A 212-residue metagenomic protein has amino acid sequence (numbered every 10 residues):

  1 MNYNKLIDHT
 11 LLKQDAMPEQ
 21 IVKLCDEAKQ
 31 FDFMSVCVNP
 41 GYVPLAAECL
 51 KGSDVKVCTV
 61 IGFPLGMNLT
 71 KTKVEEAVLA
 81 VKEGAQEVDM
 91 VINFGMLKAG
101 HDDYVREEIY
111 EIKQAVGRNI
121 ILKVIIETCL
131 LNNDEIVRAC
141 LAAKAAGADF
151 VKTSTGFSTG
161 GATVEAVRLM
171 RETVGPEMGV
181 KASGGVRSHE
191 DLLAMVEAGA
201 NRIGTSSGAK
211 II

Functional and structural regions predicted by a protein language model:
M1-F31, G41-F63, M67-V180, S188-K210: Alpha/beta enzyme core
V38: Calponin-homology-like cytoskeleton-binding modules and closely related N-terminal microtubule-contacting segments
